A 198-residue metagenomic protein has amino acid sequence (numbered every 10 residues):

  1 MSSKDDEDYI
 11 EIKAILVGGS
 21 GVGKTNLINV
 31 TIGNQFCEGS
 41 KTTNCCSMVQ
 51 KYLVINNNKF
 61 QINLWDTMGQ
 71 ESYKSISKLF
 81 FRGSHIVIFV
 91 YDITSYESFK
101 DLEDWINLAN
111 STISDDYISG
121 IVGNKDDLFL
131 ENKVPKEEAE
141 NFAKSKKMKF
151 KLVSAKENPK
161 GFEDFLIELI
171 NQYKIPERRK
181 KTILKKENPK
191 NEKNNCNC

Functional and structural regions predicted by a protein language model:
M1-K180, C196-C198: TRAFAC-class small GTPase G-domain
K186-C198: Polybasic, Ser/Thr-rich amphipathic helices
